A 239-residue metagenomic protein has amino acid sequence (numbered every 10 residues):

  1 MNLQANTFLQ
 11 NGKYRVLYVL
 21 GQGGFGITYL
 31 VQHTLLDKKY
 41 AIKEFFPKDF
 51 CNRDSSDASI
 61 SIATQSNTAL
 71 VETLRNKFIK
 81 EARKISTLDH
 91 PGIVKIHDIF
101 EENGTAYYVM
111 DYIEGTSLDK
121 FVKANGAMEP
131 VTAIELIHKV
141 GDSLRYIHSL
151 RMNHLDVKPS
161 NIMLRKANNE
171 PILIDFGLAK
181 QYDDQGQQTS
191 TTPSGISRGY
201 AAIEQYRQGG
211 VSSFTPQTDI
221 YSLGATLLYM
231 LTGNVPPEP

Functional and structural regions predicted by a protein language model:
L17-G23, T28: Protein kinase glycine-rich loop
N52-T87: AlphaC helix of the eukaryotic protein kinase fold
I99: Activation-segment/catalytic-loop signature of the eukaryotic protein kinase fold
N103-S117, F121: Conserved short submotifs of the Hanks-type protein kinase catalytic core that shape the nucleotide-binding pocket
L136-I137: Activation segment signature within eukaryotic-like protein kinase domains
V140-M152: Protein kinase catalytic-loop region centered on the HRD/HxD motif
T189-Q205: Conserved activation segment of eukaryotic-like protein kinases, specifically the C-terminal portion of the activation
